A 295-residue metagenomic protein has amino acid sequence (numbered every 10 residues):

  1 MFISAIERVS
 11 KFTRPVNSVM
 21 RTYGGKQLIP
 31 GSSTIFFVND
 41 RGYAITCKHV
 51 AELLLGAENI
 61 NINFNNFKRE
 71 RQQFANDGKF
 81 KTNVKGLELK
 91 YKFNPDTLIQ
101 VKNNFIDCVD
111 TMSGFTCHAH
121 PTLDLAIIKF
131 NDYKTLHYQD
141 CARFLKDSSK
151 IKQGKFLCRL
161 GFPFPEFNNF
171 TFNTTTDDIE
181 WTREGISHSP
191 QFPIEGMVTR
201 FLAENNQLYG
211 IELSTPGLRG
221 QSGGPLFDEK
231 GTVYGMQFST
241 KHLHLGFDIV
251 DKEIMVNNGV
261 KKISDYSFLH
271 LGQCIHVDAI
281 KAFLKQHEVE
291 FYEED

Functional and structural regions predicted by a protein language model:
F2-R8, Q27, N61-H137, K146-S148: Conserved catalytic-core segment of clan PA serine endopeptidases
F12-N83, N131-Y133, L160, F227: Catalytic histidine site
F36-F37, P216-Q237: Catalytic nucleophile loop of clan PA
F37, M112-T116, V198, L226: Conserved hydrophobic positions within beta-strands
G42-L54, F105-N169, Q207-L208, V289-D295: Conserved active-site neighborhood of the chymotrypsin/trypsin-like protease fold
A44, D228, T232-D295: C-terminal subregion of chymotrypsin/trypsin-like serine protease catalytic domains
L55-D96, N169-R183, L243-M255: Mixed-charge, low-complexity intrinsically disordered segments
A142-Y209, G217-Q221, Q237-D251: Flexible, gly/ser-rich surface segments that form the specificity/activation loops bordering the active-site cleft
